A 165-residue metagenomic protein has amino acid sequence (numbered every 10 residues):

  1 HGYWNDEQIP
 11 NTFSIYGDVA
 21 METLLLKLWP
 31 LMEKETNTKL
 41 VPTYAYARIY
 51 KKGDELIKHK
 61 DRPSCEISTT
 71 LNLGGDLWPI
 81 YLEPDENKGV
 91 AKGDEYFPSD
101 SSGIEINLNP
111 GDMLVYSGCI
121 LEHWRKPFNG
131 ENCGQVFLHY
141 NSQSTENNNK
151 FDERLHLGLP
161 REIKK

Functional and structural regions predicted by a protein language model:
H1-T36: Non-heme Fe(II)/2-oxoglutarate
N37-Y46: A short coil-to-beta-strand element that immediately follows conserved catalytic motifs
I49: Conserved active-site beta-strand element of glycosyltransferases/polysaccharide synthases
K52-I120, W124, N132-V136, N141-H156: Catalytic core of non-heme Fe(II) oxygenases with the double-stranded beta-helix
E153-K165: C-terminal helix/juxtamembrane-tail motif
